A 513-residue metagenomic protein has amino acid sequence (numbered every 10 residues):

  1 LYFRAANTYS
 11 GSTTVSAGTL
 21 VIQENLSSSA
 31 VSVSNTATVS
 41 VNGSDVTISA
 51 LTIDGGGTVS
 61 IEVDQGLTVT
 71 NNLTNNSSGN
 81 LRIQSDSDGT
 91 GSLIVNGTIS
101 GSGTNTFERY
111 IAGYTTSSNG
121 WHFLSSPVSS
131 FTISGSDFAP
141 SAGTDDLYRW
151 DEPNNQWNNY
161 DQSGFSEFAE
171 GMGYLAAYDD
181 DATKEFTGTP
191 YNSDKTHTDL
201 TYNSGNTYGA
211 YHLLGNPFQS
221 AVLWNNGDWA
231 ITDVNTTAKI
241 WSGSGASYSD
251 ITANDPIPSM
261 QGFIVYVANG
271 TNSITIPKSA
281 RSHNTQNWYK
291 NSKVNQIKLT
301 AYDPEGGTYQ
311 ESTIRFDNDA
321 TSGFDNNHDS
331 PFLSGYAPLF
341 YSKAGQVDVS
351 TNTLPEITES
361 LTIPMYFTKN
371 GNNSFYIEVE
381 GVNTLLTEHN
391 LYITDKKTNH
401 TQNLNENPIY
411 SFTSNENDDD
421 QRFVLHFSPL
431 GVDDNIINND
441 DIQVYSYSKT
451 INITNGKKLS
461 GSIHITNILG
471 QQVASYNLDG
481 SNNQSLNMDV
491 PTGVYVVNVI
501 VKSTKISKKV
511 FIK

Functional and structural regions predicted by a protein language model:
L1-G55, E62-N72, S77, Q84-G91: Surface-exposed loop/turn positions within long extracellular repeat scaffolds, especially the passenger domains
S12-T13, G171-G173: Glycine-centered small-residue motifs that form tight turns and secondary-structure capping sites at repeat-unit
A17, T36, G56, D64 (+6 more regions): Tight coil/turn sites that cap or link beta-strands
T36, N42, G91-S102, A182-T196: A short, flexible low-complexity segment enriched in Lys/Arg and Gly/Pro that occurs in N-terminal basic tails
V39, V59, F423-L425: Generic detector of short, aliphatic-rich beta-strand segments that form the cores of beta-sheets in diverse domain
I61-P153: Acidic, glycine-rich segments characteristic of secretory precursors and extracytoplasmic regions
E152-A169, L175-S485, D489-T492, V501-K513: Compositionally biased Ser/Thr/Gly- and acidic/asparagine-rich, proline-interspersed low-complexity stretches
